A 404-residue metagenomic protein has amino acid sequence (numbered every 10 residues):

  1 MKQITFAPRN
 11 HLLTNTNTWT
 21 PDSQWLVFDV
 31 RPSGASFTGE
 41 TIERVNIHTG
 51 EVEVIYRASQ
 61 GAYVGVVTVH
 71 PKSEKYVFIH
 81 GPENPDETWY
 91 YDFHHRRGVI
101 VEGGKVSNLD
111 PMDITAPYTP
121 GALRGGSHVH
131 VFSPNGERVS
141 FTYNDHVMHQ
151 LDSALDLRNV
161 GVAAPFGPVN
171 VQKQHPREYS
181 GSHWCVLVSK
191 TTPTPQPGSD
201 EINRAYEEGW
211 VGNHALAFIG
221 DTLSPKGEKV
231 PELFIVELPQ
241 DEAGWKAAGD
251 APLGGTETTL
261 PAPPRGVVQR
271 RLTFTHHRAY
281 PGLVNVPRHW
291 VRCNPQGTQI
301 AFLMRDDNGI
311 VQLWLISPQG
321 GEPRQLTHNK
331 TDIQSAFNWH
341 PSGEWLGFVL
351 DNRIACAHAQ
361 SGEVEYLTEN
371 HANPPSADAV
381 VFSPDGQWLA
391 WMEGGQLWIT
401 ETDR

Functional and structural regions predicted by a protein language model:
M1-R404: Sequence signature of WD/YWTD-type beta-propeller architectures
